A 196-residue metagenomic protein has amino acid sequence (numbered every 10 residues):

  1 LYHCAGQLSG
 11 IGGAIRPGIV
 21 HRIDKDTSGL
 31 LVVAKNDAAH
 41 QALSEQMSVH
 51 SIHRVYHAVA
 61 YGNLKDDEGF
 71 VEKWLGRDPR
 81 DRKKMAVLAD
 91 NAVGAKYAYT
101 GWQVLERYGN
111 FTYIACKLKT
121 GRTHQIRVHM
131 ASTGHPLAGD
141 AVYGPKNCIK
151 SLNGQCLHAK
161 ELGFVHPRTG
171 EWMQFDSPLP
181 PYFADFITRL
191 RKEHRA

Functional and structural regions predicted by a protein language model:
L1-A196: RNA pseudouridine synthases
